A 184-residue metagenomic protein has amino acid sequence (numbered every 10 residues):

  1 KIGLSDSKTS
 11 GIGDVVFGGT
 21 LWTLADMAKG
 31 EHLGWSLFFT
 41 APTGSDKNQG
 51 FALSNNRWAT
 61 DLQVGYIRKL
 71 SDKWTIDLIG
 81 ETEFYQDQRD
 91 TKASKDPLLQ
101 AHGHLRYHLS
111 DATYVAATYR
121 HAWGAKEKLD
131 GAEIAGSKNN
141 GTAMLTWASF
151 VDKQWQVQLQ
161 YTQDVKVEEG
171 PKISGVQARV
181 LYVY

Functional and structural regions predicted by a protein language model:
K1, T23, F39-S45, R68 (+4 more regions): Transmembrane beta-strands of outer-membrane beta-barrel pores
K1-G11, G44-N55, Y85, K92-S94 (+3 more regions): Extracellular/periplasm-exposed beta-strand and loop segments of Gram-negative cell-envelope proteins, dominated by
L4-N56: Hydrophobic alpha-helical segments and helix pairs
F17, E31-L37, T60, I76-G80 (+4 more regions): Transmembrane beta-strands of outer-membrane beta-barrel proteins
F17-T23, L37, L62-R68, T82 (+3 more regions): Residues on the lipid-exposed face of transmembrane beta-strands in outer-membrane beta-barrel proteins
L24-L33, L70-W74, A112, Q154 (+1 more regions): Short loop/turn motifs that connect adjacent beta-strands in outer-membrane beta-barrel proteins
W58-Y119: Aromatic-anchored, glycine/proline-accented short structural segments that stabilize local strand-turns or short
K92-Y184: Outer membrane beta-barrel transmembrane domains
